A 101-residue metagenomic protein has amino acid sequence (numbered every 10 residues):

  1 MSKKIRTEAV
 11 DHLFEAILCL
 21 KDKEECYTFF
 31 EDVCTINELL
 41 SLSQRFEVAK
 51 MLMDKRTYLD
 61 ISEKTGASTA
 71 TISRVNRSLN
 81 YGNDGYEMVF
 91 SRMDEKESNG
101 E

Functional and structural regions predicted by a protein language model:
M1-L20: General nucleic-acid-binding
I17-K21, Y27, G100: Active-site anion-handling motifs in enzyme catalytic cores
L20-E24, I36, K55: Residues at alpha-helix boundaries and the short loops/turns that link adjacent helices
E25-Q44: Short, Lys/Arg-enriched anionic-surface-contact patches
L42-R56: Short, amphipathic alpha-helical "recognition" segments used to contact nucleic acids or chromatin
K55-D60, D84: Short helix-capping/linker segments at secondary-structure and domain boundaries
D60-T65, I72: Short alpha-helical "recognition helix" segments of helix-turn-helix
T69-K96: C-terminal structural segments of small proteins and small subunits
